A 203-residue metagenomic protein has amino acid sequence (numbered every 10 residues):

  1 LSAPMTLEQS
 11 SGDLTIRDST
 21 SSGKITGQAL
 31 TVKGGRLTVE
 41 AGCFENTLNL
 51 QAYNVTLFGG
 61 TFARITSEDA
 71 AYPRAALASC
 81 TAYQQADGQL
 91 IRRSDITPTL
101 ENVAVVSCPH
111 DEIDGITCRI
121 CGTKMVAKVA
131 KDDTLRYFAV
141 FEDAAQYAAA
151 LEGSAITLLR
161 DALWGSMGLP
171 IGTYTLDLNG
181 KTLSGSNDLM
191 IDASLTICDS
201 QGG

Functional and structural regions predicted by a protein language model:
L1-M5, F44, A155-N187: N-terminal extracellular ligand-recognition/capping segment immediately after the signal peptide
A3-Q9, G23-R36, E45-Y53, A63-A78 (+4 more regions): Glycine-rich beta-solenoid repeat tracts in large extracellular/virion proteins
S11-S19, G165-L183, A193-Q201: Beta-solenoid repeat scaffold
E40, F58, P73-A76, Q84-M125: Thrombospondin type-1
L57, H110, C118-C121, A144 (+3 more regions): Extracellular/surface recognition and adhesion modules
V126-L159: Acidic Gly/Asp/Thr-rich repetitive segments characteristic of extracellular carbohydrate-active and adhesion proteins
